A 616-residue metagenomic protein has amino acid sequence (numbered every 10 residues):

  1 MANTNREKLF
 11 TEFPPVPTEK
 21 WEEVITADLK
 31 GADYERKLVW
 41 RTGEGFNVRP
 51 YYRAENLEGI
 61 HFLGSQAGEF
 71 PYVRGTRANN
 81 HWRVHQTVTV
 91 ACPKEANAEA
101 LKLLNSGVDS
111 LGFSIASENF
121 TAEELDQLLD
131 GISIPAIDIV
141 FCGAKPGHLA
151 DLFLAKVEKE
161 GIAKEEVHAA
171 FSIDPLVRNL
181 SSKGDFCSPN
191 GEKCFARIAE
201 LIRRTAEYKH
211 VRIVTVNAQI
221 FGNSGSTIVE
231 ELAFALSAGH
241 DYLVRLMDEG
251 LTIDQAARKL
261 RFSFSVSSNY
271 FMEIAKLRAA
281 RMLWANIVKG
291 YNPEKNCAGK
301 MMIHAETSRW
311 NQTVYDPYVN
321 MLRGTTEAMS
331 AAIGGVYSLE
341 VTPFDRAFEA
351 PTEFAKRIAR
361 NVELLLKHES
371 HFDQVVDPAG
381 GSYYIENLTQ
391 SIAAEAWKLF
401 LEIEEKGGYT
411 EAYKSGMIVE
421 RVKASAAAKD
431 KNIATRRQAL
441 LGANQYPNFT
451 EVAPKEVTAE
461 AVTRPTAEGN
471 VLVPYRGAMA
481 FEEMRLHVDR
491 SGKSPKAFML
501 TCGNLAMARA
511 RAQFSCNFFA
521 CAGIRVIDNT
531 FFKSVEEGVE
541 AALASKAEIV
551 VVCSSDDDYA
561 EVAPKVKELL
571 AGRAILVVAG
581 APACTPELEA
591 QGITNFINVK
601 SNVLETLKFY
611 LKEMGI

Functional and structural regions predicted by a protein language model:
A2-E19, K37-W40, F46-Y72, Y337 (+1 more regions): Intrinsic disorder at enzyme termini
A2-N269, Y291, K300-H304, A332 (+12 more regions): Catalytic alpha/beta active-site cores
V39-N47, S172-L176, N217-N223, A256-S267 (+4 more regions): A glycine-rich phosphate-binding loop feature that marks nucleotide/adenosyl-phosphate handling sites
G45, G107, G161, W284 (+4 more regions): Conserved, mostly hydrophobic/aromatic
A206-R245, T325-F400: Mobile "lid/hinge" segments at catalytic clefts and subdomain interfaces of large enzymes
S226-L232, S267-A279, S308-M321, E349-A359 (+4 more regions): Short glycine/threonine-rich loop-to-helix capping motif typified by GTGT followed within a few residues by an Asp-Pro
L236-G239, S263-P351, A355-A359: Glycine-rich anion/phosphate-binding loop at the beta-strand->alpha-helix junction
P454-I527, E540, E589-Q591, N595-F596 (+1 more regions): ATP-dependent carboxylate/acyl-activation modules
